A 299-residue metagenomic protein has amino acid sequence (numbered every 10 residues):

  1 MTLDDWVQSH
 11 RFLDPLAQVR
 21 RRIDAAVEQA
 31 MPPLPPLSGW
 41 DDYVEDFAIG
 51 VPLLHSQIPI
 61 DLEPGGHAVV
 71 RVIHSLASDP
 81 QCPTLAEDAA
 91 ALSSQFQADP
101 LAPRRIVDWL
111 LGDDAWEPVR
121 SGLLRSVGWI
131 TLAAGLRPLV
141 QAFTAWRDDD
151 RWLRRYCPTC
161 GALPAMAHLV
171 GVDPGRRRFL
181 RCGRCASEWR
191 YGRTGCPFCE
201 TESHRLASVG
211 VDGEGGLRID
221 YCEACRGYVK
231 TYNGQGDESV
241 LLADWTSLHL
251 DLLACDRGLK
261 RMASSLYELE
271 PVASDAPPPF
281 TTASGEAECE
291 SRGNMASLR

Functional and structural regions predicted by a protein language model:
M1-H55, T231-R299: Long, contiguous alpha-helical scaffold regions
M1-T144, C289: N-terminal alpha-helical interaction blocks
P100-L101, L123-I130, L163-V170, R257-L259 (+1 more regions): Short N-terminal helix-initiation segments at or just after the protein's N-terminus
P138-G258: Cys/His-clustered metal-coordination modules, chiefly Zn-binding fingers
